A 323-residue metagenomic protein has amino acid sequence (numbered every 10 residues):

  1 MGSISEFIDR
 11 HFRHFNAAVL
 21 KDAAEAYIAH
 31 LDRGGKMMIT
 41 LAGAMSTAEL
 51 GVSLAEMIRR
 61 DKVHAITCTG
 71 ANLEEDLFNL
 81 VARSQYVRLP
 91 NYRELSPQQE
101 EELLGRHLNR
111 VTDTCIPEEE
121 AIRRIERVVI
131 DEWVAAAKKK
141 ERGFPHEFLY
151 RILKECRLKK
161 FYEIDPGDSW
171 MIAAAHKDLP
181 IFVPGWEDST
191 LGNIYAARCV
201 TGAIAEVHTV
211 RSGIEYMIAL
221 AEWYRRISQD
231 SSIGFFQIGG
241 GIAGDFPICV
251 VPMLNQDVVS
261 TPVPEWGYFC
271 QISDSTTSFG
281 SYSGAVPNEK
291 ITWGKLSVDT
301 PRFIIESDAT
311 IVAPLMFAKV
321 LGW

Functional and structural regions predicted by a protein language model:
M1-L31: N-terminal glycine-rich anion-binding loop in soluble enzyme alpha/beta folds
I4, F15-A18, S232, I242 (+2 more regions): C-terminal functional extensions of proteins
A23-M37, A173-K177, E222-S232: Glycine-rich phosphate/diphosphate-binding loops that line cofactor/substrate pockets in enzymes
M37-S46, I66, F182-W186, A205-Y282: Glycine-rich anion-binding loop/nest that anchors nucleotide
E49-V52, L77-R83, N193-A197, P247-V250 (+1 more regions): Short acidic, glycine/serine/threonine-rich loops at helix termini
S53-K62, L80-N91, C199, V251-S260 (+1 more regions): A glycine- and small-aliphatic-rich helix-loop capping segment at beta-alpha/alpha-beta transitions that lines
I58-I125: A generic, well-ordered mixed alpha/beta core segment in the N-terminal half of proteins
Q99-T190: Ligand-binding beta-strand-loop-alpha-helix segment within the catalytic cores of soluble metabolic enzymes
